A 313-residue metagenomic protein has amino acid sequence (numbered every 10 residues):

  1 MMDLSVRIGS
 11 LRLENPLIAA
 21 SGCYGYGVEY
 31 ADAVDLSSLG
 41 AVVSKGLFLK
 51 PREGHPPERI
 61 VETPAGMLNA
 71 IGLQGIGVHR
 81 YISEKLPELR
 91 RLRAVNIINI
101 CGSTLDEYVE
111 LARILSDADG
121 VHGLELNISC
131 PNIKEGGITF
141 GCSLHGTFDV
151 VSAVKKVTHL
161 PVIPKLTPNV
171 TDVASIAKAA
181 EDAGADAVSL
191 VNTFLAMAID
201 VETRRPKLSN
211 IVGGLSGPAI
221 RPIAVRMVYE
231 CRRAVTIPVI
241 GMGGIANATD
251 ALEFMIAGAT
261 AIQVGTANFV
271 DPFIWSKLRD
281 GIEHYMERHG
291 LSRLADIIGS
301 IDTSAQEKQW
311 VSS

Functional and structural regions predicted by a protein language model:
M1-N96, C101-G102: N-terminal capping/small domains of soluble enzymes
I18-G22, L73-I76, L166-T167, G217-P218 (+1 more regions): Short, flexible loop segments at the rims of nucleotide/cofactor-binding pockets, characterized by
D32, L36, S103-I240, T249-T260 (+2 more regions): Alpha/beta enzyme core
F48-E53, P131-I133, L195-A198, F269-D271: Short gly/pro/ser/thr-enriched loop/turn and capping motifs at secondary-structure boundaries
G54-P64, I199-G213, M255, A267-L291: C-terminal helical cap(s) of enzyme catalytic domains, especially alpha/beta-barrels
R93, S116-D119, K155-T158, I282-G290 (+1 more regions): Structural signal for hydrophobic packing residues in well-ordered secondary-structure cores of soluble enzyme domains
R221, D280-S313: Extended, intrinsically disordered, low-complexity segments
I245: Short donor-sugar binding/catalytic loops of nucleotide-sugar-dependent glycosyltransferases, especially enzymes
